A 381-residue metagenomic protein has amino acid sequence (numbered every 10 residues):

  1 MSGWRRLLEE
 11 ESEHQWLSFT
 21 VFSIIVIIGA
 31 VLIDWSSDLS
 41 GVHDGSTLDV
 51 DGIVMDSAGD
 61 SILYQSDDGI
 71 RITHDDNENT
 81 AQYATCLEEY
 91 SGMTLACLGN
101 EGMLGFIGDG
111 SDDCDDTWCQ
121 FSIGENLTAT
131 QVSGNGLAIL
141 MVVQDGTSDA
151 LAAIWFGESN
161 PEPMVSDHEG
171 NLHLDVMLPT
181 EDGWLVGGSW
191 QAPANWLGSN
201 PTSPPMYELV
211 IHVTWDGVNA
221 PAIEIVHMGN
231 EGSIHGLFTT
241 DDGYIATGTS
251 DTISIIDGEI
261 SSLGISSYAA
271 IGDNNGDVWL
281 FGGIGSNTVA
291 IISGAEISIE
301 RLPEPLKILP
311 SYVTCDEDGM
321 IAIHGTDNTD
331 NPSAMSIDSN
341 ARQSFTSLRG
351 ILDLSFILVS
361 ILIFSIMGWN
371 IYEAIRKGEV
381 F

Functional and structural regions predicted by a protein language model:
S2-S23, G29-F381: Residue-level hotspots at or immediately adjacent to binding/recognition sites across diverse folds
